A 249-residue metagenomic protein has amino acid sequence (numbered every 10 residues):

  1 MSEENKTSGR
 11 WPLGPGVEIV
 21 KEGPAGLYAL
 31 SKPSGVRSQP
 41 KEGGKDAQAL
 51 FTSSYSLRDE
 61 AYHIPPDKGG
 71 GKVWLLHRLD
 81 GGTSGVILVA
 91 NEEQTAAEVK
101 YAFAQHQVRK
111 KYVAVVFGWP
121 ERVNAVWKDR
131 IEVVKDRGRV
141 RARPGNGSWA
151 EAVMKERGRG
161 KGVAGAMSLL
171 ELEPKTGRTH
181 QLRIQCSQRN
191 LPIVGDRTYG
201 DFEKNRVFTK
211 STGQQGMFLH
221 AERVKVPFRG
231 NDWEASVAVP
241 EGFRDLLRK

Functional and structural regions predicted by a protein language model:
M1-K249: RNA pseudouridine synthases
